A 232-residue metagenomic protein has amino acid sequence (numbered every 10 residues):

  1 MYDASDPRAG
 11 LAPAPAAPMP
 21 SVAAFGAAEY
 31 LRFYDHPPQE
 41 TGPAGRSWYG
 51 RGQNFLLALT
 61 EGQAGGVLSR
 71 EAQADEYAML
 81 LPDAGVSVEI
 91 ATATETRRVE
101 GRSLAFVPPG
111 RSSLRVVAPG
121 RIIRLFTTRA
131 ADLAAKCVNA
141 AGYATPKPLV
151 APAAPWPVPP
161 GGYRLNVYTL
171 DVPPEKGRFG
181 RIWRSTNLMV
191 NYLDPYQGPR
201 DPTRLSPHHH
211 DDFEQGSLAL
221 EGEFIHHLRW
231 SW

Functional and structural regions predicted by a protein language model:
M1-L59, A130-D201: A short, N-terminal "cap"/entry segment at the start of jelly-roll beta-barrel domains of the cupin/DSBH fold
Y2-L31, L81-D83, P207, F213-W232: C-terminal functional regions that serve as terminal interaction/effector modules
S47-W48, L68-S69, P207, G216: Beta-strand elements of modular eukaryotic interaction domains
N54-D75, G85-R124, Y196-S206, I225-W232: A cross-kingdom feature marking solvent-exposed beta-strand/loop segments within repeated, beta-rich binding/scaffold
Y77-L80, L125-F126, G142-T145, T186 (+1 more regions): Short, low-complexity, polar/charged sequence segments that are solvent-exposed and flexible
A78-L80, I122, V190, L218: Generic hydrophobic, helix-prone segments enriched in Leu/Val/Ile
S113, T128-A131, G222: Short loop/turn segments at secondary-structure transitions that flank enzyme active sites
G177-W232: Structured core of small recognition/catalytic domains
